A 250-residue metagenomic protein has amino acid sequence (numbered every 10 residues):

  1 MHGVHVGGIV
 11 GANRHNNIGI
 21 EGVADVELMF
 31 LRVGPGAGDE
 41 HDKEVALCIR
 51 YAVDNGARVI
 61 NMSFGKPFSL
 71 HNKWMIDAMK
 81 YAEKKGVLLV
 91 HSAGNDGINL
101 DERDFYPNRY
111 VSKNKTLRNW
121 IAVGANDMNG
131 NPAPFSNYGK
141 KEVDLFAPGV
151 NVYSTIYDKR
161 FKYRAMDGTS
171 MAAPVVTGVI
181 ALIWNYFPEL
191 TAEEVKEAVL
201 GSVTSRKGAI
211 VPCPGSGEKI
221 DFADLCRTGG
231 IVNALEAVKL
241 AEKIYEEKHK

Functional and structural regions predicted by a protein language model:
M1, F30-L117, K159-A173: Substrate-binding/access-modulating region of protease and related hydrolase catalytic domains
M1-H41, T116-N119, N129, Y138-E142 (+1 more regions): Subtilisin-like serine protease catalytic core
G3, G7-V10, A46-I49, I76-M79 (+7 more regions): Extracytoplasmic/secreted envelope proteins and their assembly/folding machinery, especially bacterial periplasmic
G8, E21-G22, E27-R32, V53 (+7 more regions): Structural recognition of the beta-strand scaffold that forms the well-ordered cores of secreted hydrolase catalytic
H15-N16, G34-G36, K66, E83 (+7 more regions): Active-site/binding-pocket entry motifs
V53-F64, K73, R118-A122, F187-K250: C-terminal subdomain of the subtilisin-like protease fold in secreted/lumenal serine endopeptidases
V87, R109-N185, E189: Extracellular S/T/G-rich loop segment that most often corresponds to the catalytic His/Ser-adjacent loop
